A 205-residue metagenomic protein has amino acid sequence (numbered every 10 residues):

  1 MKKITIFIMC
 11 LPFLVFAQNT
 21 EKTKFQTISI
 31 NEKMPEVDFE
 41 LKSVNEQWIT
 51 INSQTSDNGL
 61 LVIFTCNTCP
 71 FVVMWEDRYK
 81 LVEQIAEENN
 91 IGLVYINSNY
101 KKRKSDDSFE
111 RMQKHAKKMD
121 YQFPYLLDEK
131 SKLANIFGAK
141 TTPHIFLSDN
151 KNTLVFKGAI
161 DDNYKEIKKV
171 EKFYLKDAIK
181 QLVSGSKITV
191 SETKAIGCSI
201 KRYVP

Functional and structural regions predicted by a protein language model:
M1-T23: Bacterial Sec-dependent N-terminal signal peptides
N19-N52: N-terminal "domain-start" segment that seeds a small globular fold
T50-V73, I179: Short active-site neighborhood of thiol/selenol oxidoreductases, capturing the structured segment around
V62-I63, G92-N97, P124-L126, L147: Structural recognition of the beta-strand scaffold that forms the well-ordered cores of secreted hydrolase catalytic
C66-W75, I145, C198-K201, P205: Short, thiol/selenol-centered motifs that function as redox-active sites or metal-ligating centers
V73-K118, E129-I136: Structural microenvironment flanking redox-active thiols in thiol-disulfide oxidoreductases
Q113-S148, L154-V155: Short, internal strand/loop/helix patches that form the active-site neighborhood or redox-interaction surface
L147-P205: Thiol-/selenol-based redox modules, centered on thioredoxin-like and closely related oxidoreductase domains
